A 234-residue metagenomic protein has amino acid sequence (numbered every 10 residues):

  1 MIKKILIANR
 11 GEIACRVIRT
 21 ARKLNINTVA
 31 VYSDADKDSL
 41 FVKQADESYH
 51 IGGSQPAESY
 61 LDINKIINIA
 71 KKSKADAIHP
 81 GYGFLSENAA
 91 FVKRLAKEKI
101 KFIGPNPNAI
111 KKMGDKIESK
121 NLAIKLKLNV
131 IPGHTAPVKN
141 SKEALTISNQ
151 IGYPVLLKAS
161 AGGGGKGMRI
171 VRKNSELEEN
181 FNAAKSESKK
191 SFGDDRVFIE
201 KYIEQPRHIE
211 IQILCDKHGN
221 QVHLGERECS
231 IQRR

Functional and structural regions predicted by a protein language model:
M1-R234: N-terminal beta-alpha lobe that positions the nucleotide/phosphoryl donor in ATP/NTP-coupled carboxylate activation
